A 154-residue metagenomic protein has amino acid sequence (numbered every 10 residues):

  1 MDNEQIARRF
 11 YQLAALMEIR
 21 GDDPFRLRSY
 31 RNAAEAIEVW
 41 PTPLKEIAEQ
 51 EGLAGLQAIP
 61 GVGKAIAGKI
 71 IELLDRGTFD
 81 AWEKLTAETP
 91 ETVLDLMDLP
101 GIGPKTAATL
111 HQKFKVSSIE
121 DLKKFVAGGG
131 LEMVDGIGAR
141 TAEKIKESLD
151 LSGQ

Functional and structural regions predicted by a protein language model:
M1-D22: Charged, compositionally biased N-terminal leader segments and the immediate start of the first structured element
A33-Q154: Accessory alpha-helical DNA-binding modules that contact the DNA backbone or grooves
